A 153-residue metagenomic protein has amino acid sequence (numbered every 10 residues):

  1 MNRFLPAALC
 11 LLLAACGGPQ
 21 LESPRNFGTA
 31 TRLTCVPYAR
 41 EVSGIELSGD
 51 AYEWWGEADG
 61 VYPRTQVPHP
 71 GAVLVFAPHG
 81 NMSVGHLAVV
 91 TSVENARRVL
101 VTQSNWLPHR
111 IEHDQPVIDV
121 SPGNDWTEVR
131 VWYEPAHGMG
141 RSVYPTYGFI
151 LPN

Functional and structural regions predicted by a protein language model:
M1, S92-E94, R98-V99: Charged interaction patches that mediate protein-protein contacts
N2-L9: Sec-dependent signal peptide recognition, specifically the positively charged N-region followed immediately by
L12-A15: C-terminal motif of bacterial Sec signal peptides marking the signal peptidase cleavage site
G17-Q20: Bacterial signal peptide processing site
S23-E94: Secreted/periplasmic proteins that engage bacterial cell-wall peptidoglycan
R97-N153: Aromatic- and glycine-rich peptidoglycan recognition patches
